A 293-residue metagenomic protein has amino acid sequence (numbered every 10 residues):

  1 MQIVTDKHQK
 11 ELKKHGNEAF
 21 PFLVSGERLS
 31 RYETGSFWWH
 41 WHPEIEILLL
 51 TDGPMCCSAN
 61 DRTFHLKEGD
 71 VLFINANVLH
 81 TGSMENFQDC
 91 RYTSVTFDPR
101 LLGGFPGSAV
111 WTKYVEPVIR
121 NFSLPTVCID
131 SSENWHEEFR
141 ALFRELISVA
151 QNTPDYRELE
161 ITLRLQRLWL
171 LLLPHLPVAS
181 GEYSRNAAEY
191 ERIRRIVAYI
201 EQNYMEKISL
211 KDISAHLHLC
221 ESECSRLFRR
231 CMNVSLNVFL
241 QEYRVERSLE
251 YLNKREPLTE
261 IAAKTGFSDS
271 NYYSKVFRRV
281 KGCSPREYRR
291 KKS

Functional and structural regions predicted by a protein language model:
M1-V71, N77-V78, N86, T112-K113 (+2 more regions): Generic protein-terminus/edge-of-domain signal
G69, E223-F228, Y272-Y273, F277: Short hydrophobic/aromatic patch on the recognition helix
N77-R100, V110: Ligand-binding loop in jelly-roll beta-barrel domains
V110-R164, A198: Amphipathic alpha-helical segments enriched in hydrophobic/aromatic residues interleaved with Lys/Arg
W169-L172, L176, I200, F228 (+2 more regions): Hydrophobic recognition helices of helix-based DNA-binding modules
V197-A198, Q202, K207-S214, L219 (+2 more regions): Terminal helix-turn-helix DNA-binding modules in bacterial transcription factors
